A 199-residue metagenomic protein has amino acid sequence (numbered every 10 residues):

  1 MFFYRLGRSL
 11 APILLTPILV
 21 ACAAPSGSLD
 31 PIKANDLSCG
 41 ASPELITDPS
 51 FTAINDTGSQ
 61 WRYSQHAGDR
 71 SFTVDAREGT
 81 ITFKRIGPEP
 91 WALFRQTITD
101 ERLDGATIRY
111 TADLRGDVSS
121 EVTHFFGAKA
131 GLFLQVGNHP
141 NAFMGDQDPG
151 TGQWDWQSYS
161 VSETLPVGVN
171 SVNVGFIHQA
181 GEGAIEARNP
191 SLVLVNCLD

Functional and structural regions predicted by a protein language model:
M1-G7: N-terminal secretory signal peptides that target proteins for export/translocation
S9-A21: Bacterial N-terminal signal peptides
C22-D199: Extracellular and organelle-lumenal recognition/adhesion modules and their flexible linkers in secreted
